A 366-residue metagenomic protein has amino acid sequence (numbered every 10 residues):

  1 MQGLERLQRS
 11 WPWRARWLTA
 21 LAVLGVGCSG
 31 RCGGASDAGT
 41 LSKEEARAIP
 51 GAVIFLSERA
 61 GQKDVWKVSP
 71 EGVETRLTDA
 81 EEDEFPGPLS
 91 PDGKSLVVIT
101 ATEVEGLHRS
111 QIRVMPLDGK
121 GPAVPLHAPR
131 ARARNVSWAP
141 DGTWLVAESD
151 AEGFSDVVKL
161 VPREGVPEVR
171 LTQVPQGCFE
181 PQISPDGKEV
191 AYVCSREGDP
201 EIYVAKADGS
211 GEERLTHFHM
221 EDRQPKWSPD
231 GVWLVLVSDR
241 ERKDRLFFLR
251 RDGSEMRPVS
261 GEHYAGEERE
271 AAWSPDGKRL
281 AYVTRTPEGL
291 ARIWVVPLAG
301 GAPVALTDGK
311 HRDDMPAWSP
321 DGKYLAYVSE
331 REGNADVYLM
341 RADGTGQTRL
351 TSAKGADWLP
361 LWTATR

Functional and structural regions predicted by a protein language model:
M1-P12: N-terminal secretory signal peptides that target proteins for export/translocation
R16-G27: Bacterial N-terminal signal peptides
C28-R366: Sequence signature of WD/YWTD-type beta-propeller architectures
